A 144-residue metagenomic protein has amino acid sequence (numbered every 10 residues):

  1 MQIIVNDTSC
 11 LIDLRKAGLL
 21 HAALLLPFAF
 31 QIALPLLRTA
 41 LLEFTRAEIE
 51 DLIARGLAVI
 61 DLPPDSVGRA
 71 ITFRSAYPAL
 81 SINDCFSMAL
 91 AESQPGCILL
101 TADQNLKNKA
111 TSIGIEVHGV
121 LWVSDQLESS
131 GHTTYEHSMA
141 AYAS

Functional and structural regions predicted by a protein language model:
M1-I3, F28-F30, S93-I98: Short active-site oxyanion
I4, S9, L14, P63-P64 (+1 more regions): Non-catalytic interface/targeting segments
V5, L14-S66, W122: PIN/NYN-family metal-dependent endoribonuclease catalytic core
N6-S9, L34, T101-D103: Short His-Asn-centered micro-motif
L34, R46-E48, K107-S144: Acidic, PIN/NYN-like endoribonuclease modules and their adjacent C-terminal/linker elements
V67-P78: Glycine-rich phosphate-binding "P-loop"
S81-I98, N105-L106, A141-S144: Acidic, metal-associated active-site segment
I98-T101, H118-G119: Short hydrophobic alpha-helical runs that function as membrane-insertion/retention elements
